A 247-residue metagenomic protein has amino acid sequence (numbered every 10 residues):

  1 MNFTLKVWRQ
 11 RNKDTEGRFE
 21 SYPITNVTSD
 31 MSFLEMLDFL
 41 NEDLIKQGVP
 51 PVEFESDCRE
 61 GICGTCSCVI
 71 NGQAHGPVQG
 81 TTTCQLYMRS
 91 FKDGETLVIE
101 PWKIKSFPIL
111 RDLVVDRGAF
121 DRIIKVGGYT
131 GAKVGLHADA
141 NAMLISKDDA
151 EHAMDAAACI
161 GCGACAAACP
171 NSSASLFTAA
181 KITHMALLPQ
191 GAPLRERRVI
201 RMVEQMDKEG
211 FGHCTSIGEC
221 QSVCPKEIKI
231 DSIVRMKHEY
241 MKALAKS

Functional and structural regions predicted by a protein language model:
M1-L5: Short structural boundary motif marking the start of a folded domain
V7-K13: Short polar catalytic/cofactor-binding loops
W8, I24-T25, I70-G72: Short strand-turn-strand beta-turns centered on an Asx-Gly dipeptide
E20-S32: Short, contiguous acidic and Ser/Thr-rich linear segments
M31-P50, L97-S247: Ferredoxin-type iron-sulfur electron-transfer modules in oxidoreductases and energy-metabolism complexes
F39-N71: A basic, amphipathic helix-loop patch mediating RNA/tRNA/ribosome contacts
C63-V115, A119: A generic, well-ordered mixed alpha/beta core segment in the N-terminal half of proteins
